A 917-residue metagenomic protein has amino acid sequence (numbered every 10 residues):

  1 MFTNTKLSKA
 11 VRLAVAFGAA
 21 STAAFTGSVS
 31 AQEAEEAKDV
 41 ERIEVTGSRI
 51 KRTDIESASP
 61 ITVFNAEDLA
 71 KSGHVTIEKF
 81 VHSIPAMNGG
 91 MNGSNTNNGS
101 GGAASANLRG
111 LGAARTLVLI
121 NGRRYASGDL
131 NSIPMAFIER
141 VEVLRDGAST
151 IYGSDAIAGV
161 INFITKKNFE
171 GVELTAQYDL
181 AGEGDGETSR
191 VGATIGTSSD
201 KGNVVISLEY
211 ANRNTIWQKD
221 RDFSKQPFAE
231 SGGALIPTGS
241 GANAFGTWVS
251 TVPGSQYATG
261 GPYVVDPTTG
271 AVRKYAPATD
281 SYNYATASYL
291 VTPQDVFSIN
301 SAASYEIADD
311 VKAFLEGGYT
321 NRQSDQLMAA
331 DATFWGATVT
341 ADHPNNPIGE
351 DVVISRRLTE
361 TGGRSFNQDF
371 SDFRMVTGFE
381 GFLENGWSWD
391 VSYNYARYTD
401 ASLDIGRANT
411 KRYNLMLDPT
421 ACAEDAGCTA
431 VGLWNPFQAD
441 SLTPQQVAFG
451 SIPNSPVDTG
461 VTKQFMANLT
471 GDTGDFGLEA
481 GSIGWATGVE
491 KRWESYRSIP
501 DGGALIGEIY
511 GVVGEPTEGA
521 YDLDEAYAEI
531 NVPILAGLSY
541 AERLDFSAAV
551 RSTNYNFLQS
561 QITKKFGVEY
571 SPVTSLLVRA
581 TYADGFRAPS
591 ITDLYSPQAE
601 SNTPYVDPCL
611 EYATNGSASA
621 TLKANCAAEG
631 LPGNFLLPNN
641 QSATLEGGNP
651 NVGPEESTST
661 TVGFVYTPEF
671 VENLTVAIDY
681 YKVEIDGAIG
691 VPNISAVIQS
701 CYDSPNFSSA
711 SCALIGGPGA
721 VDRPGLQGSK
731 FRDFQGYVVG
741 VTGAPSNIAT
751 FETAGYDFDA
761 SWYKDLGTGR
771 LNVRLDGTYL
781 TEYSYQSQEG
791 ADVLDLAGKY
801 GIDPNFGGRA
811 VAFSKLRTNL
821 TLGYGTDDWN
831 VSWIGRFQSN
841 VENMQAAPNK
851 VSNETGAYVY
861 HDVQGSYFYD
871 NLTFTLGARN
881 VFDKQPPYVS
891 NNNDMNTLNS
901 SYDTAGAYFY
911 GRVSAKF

Functional and structural regions predicted by a protein language model:
M1-H74, K79-I84, G192, G196 (+4 more regions): N-terminal Sec signal peptide and the immediately downstream disordered periplasmic leader that contains the TonB box
A37, N168-G171, G184, D200-K201 (+14 more regions): Short loop/turn motifs that connect adjacent beta-strands in outer-membrane beta-barrel proteins
I77-S83, A104-N107, D155-A176, V191: N-terminal periplasmic accessory domains that precede and gate Gram-negative outer-membrane beta-barrel machines
E78-N121: Extracytoplasmic beta-strand/coil segments of soluble accessory domains associated with Gram-negative outer-membrane
R123-G147: Short acidic/polar hinge/loop motifs at secondary-structure boundaries that mediate gating or recognition
N214-I216, D220-S231, T259-Q294, N300 (+5 more regions): Surface-exposed, low-complexity loop segments enriched in small/polar and acidic residues
L403-I405, N409-K411, A583, E600-S601 (+5 more regions): C-terminal beta-signal and terminal closure region of outer-membrane beta-barrel proteins
K411, D686, T781-S784, G835-M844 (+1 more regions): C-terminal beta-signal and adjacent terminal beta-strands/loops of Gram-negative outer-membrane beta-barrel proteins
